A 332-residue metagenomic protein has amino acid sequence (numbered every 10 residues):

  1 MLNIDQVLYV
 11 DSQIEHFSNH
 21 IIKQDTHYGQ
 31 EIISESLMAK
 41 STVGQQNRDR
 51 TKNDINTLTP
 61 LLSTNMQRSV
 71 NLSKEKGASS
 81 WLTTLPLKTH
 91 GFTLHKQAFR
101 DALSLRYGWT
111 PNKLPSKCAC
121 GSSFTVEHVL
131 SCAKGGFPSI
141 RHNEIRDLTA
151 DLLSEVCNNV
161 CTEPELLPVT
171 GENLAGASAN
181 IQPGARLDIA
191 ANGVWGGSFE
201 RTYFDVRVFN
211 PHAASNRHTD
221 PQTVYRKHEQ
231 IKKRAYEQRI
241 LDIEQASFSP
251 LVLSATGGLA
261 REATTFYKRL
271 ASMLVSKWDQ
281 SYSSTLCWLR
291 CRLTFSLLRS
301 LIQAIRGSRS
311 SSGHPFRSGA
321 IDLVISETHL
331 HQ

Functional and structural regions predicted by a protein language model:
M1-W109: Acidic catalytic cores of enzymes that act on phosphate-bearing nucleotides/polynucleotides
Q24, L152, V156, V160 (+2 more regions): Generic recognition of well-structured, leucine-rich alpha-helical segments and adjacent helix-turn regions within
T93-T125, L148, L152-N216, Y225-I231 (+2 more regions): Active-site metal-binding core of divalent-cation-utilizing nuclease and nuclease-like domains
P115-I145: Short Cys/His-based metal-binding microdomains
V126, G136-N143, S198, T223-Q230 (+1 more regions): Intrinsic disorder
V208-G257, T264-R290: E2/UBC-UEV (E2-variant) core
L253-Q332: Domain-level recognition of nuclease-like catalytic cores that cleave nucleotide substrates
